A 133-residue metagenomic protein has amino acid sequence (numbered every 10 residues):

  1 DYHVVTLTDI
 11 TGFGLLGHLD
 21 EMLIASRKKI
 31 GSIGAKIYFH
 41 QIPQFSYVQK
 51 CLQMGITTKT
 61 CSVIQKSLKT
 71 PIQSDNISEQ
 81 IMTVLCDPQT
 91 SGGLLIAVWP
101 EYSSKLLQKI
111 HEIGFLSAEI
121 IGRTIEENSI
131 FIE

Functional and structural regions predicted by a protein language model:
Y2-E133: Glycine-/charge-enriched secondary-structure boundary and capping motifs
